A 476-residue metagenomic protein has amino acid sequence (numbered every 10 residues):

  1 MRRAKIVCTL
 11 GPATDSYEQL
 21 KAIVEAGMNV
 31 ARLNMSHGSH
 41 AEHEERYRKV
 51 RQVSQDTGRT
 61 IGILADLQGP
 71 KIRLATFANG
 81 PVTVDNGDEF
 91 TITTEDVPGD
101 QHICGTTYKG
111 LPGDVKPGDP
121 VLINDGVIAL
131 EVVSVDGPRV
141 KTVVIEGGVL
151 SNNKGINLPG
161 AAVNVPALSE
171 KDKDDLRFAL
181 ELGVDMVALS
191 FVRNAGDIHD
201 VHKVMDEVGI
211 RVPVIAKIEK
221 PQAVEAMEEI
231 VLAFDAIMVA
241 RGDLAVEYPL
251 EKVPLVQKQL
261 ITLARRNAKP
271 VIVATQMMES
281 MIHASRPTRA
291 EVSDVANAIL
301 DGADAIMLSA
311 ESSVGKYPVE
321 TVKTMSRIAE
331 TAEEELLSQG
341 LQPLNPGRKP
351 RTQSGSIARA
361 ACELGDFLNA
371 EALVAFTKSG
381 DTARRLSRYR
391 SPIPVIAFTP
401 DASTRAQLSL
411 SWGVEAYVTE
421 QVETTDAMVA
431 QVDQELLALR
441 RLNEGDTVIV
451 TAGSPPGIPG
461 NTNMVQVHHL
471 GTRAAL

Functional and structural regions predicted by a protein language model:
M1-L476: Non-catalytic helical/linker scaffolds that mediate oligomerization, partner binding, and domain coupling around large
